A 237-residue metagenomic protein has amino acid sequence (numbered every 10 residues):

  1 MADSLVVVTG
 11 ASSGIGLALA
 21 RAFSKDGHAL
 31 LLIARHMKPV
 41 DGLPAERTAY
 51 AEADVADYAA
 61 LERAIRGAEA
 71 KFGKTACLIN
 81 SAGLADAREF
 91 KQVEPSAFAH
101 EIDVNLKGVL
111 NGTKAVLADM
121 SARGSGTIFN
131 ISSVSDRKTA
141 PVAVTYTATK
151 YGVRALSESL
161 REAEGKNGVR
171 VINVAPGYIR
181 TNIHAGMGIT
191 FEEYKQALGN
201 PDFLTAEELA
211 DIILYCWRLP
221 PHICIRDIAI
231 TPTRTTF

Functional and structural regions predicted by a protein language model:
S12-S13: Conserved glycine-rich cofactor-binding loop
D26-G42: Conserved glycine-rich Rossmann-like NAD(P)H-binding loop of the short-chain dehydrogenase/reductase
E89-F90, E94-I102: Substrate-binding pocket helix/loop in short-chain dehydrogenase/reductase
T113, T149: Active-site helix of classical SDR
S133: Residue(s) in the substrate-gating loop at a strand-loop-helix junction that position the organic substrate next
K138, S159-V169: Active-site-adjacent segment of SDR/Rossmann-fold oxidoreductases
V169, N173-V174, Y194-T236: C-terminal helical subdomain
